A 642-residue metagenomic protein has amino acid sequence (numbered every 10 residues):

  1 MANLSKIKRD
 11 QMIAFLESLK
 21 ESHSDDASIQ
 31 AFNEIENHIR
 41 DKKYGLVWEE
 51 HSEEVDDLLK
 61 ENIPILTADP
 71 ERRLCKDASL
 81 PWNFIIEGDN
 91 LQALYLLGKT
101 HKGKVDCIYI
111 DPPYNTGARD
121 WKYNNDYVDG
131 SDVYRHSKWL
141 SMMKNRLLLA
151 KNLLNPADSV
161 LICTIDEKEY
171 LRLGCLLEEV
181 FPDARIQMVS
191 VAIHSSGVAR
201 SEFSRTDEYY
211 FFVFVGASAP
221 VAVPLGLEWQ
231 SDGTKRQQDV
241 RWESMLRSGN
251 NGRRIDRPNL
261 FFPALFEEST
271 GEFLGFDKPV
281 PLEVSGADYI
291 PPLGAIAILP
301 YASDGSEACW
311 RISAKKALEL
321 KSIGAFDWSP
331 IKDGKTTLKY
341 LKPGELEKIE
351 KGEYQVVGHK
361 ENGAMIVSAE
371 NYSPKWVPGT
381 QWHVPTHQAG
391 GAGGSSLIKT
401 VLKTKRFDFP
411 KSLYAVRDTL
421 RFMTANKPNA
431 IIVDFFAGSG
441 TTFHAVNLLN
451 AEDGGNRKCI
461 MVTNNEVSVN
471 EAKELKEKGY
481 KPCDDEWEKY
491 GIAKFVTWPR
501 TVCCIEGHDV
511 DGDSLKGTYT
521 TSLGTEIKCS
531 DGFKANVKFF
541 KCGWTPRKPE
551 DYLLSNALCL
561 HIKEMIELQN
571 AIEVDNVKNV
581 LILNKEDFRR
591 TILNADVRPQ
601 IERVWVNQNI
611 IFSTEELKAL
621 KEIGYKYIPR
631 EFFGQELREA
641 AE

Functional and structural regions predicted by a protein language model:
M1-V55, W310-E319, G324-Q355, L593-A595 (+3 more regions): Coupling/switch/interface segments within P-loop NTPase motor domains and analogous charged loops in nucleic-acid
M1-Y109, G117-W139, N145, A157 (+3 more regions): DnaQ-like (DEDDh/DEDDy) 3′-5′ exonuclease domain used for proofreading and 3′-end trimming on nucleic acids
D41-D57, E87-T116, D120-W121, G334-V384: Carboxylate/His-rich catalytic cores and anion/metal-binding grooves
G103-K122, L177, I432-N447: Conserved proline-anchored active-site loop of SAM-dependent methyltransferases that bridges a beta-strand
S131-H136, L140, Y170, F409-I505: Conserved S-adenosyl-L-methionine
H136-V189, A493-G517: Conserved Class I SAM-dependent methyltransferase catalytic core
M143, A157-S159, D166-G233: Signature of N6-adenine DNA methyltransferases within the class I
G216-K399: Active-site-adjacent helix-turn-beta-strand microarchitecture at beta-sheet edges that either contains or buttresses
